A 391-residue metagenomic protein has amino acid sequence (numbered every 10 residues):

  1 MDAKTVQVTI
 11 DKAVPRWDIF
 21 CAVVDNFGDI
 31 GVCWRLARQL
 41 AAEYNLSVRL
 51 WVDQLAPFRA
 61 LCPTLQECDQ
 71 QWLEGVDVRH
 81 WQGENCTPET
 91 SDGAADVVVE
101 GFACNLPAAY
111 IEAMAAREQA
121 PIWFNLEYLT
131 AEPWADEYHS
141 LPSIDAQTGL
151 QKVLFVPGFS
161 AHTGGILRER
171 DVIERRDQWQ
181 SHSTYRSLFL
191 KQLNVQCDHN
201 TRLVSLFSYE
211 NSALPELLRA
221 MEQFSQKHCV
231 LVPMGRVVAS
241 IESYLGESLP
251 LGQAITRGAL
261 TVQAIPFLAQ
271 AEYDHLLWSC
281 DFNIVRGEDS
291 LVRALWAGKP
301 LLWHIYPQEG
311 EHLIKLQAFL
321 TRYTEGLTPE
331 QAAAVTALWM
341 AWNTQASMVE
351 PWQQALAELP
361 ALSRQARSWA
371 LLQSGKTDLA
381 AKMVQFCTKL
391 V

Functional and structural regions predicted by a protein language model:
A13-D18: Extreme N-terminal starter segment of soluble prokaryotic enzymes
I19-I30, F207-N211, F282: Short, glycine-rich nucleotide/cofactor-binding loops
C21-N45, R49-G149, G235: Active-site and donor-binding regions of nucleotide-sugar-utilizing enzymes
F27, W34-R38, F267-K315: A donor-sugar binding/catalytic signature common to diverse glycosyltransferases and related nucleotide-sugar
E118-I122, Q226, K299: A short helix->loop->beta-strand "cap" motif at the edges of active sites that frequently abuts
E127-P215: A nucleotide-sugar donor-handling region in carbohydrate enzymes
Q196-D274: Donor-nucleotide binding loops and adjacent catalytic segments primarily of GT-B fold Leloir glycosyltransferases
E325-V391: C-terminal amphipathic helix plus adjacent low-complexity, charged tail appended to glycosyltransferase catalytic
